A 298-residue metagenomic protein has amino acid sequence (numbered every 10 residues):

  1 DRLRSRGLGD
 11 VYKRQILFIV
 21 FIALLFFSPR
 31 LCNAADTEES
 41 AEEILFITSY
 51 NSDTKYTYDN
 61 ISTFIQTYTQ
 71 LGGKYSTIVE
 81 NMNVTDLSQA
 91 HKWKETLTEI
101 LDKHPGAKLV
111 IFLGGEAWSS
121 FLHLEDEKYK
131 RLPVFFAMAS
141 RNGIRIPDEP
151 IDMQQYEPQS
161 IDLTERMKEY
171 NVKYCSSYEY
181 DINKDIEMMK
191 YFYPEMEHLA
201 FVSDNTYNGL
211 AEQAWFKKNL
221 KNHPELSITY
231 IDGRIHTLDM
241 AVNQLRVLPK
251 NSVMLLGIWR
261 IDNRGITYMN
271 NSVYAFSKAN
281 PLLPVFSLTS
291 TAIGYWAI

Functional and structural regions predicted by a protein language model:
D1-Q15: Single conserved hydrophobic/aromatic residue that forms the stacking wall/gate of nucleotide- or nucleobase-binding
F18-F27: Bacterial N-terminal signal peptides
N33-I298: Short hydrophobic alpha-helices and adjacent helix-cap/hinge residues
